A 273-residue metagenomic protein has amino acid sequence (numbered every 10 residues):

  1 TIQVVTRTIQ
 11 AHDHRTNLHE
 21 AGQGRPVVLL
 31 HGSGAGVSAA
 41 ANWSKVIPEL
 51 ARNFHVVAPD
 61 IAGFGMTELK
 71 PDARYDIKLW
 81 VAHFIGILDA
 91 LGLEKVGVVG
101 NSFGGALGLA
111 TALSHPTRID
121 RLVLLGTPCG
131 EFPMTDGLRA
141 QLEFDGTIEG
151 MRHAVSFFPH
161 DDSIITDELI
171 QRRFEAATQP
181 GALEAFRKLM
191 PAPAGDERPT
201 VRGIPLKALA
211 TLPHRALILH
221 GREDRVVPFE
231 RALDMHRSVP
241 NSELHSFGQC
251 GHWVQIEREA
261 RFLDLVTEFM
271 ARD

Functional and structural regions predicted by a protein language model:
H14-M66: Conserved HGGG/HGGXW glycine-rich cap/lid loop of the alpha/beta-hydrolase fold
P48, A58-V99, D264: Active-site loop/oxyanion-hole signature of alpha/beta-hydrolase fold enzymes
G100, G104, G108: Gly/Ala-rich beta-loop-alpha elbow adjacent to hydrolase catalytic centers
L109-L113, I119-H153: Flexible "cap/lid" loop of the alpha/beta hydrolase fold
D145-A210: Conserved alpha/beta-hydrolase catalytic His-Asp/Glu region
L212, I218-H220: Short beta-strand/loop motif that positions the catalytic acidic residue of the alpha/beta-hydrolase fold
E223-V227: Acidic catalytic loop of the alpha/beta-hydrolase fold
S242-D273: Catalytic active-site module of serine/aspartate enzymes centered on a nucleophile-bearing elbow/loop
